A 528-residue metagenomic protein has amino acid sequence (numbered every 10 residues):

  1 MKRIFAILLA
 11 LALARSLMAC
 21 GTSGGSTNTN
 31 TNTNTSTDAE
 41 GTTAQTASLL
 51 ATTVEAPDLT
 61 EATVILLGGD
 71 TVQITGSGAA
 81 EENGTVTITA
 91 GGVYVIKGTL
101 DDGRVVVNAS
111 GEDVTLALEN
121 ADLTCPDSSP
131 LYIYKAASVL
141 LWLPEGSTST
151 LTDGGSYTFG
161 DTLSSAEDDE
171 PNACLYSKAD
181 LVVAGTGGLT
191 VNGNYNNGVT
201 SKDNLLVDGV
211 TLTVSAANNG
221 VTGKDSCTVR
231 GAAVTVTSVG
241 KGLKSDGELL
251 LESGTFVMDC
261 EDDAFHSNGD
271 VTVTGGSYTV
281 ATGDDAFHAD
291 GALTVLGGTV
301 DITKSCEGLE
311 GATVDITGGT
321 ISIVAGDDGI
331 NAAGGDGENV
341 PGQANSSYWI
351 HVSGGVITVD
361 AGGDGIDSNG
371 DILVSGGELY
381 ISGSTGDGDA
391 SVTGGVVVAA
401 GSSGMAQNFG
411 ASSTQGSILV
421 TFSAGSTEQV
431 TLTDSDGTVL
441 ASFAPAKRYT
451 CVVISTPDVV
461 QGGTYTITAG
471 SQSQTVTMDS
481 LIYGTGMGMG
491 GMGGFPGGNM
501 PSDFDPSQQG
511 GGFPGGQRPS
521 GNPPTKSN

Functional and structural regions predicted by a protein language model:
M1-K2: N-terminal hydrophobic targeting signals that begin at the initiator methionine
F5-L9, A14, C20-N528: A composition-driven surface/loop motif
